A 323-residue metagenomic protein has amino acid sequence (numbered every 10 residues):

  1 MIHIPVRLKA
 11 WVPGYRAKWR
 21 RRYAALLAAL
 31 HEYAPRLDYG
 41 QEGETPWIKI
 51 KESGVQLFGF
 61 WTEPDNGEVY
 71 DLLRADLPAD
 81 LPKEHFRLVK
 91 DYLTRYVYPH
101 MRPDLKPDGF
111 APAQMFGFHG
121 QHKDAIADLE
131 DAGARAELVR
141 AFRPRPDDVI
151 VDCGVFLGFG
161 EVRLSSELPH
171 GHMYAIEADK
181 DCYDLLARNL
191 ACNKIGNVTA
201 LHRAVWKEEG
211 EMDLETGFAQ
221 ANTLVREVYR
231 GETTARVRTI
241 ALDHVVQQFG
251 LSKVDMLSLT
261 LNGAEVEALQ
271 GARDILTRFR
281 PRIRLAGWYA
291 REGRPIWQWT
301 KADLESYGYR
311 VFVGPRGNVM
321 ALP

Functional and structural regions predicted by a protein language model:
M1-P323: Phosphate/nucleotide-binding beta-alpha loop and adjacent structural elements of enzyme active sites
